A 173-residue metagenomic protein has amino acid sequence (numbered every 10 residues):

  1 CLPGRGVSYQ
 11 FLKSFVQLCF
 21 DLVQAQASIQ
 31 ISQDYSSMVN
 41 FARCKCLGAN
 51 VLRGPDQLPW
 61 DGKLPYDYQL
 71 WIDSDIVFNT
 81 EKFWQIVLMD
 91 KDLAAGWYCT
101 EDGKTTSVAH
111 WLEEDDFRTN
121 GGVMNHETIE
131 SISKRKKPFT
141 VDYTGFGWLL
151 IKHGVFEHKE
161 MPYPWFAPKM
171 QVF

Functional and structural regions predicted by a protein language model:
C1, S32-Q33, I72, K137 (+1 more regions): Residues at structural and domain junctions
C1-D56: N-terminal anchoring/stem segment of glycosyltransferases
Y9, V172-F173: Short, well-ordered coil↔helix boundary/capping segments
A27-I29, D67, K91-D92: A structural micro-motif
S36, N40-F41, K63, V77-T80 (+1 more regions): Generic alpha-helical scaffold signal
L47, N79-Q171: Conserved catalytic core of nucleotide-sugar-dependent glycosyltransferases
P55-V77: Short beta-strand-to-loop acidic/aromatic patch adjacent to the donor-nucleotide binding site
